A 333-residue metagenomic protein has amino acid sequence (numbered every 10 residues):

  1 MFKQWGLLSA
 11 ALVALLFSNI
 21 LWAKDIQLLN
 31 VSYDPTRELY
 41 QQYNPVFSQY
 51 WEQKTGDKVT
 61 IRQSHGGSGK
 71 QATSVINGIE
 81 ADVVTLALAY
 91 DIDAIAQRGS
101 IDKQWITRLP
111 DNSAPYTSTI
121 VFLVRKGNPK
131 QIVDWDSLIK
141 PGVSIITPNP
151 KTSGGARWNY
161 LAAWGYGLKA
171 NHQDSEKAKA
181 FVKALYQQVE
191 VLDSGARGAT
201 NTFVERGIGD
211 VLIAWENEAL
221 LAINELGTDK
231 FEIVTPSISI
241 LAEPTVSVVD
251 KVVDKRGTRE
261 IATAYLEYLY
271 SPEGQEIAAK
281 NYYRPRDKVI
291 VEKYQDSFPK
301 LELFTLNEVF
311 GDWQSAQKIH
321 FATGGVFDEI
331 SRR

Functional and structural regions predicted by a protein language model:
M1-S9: Bacterial N-terminal signal peptides that target proteins for export
K24-S153, Q295, E302: N-terminal segment of the mature folded domain
V31-Y33, V124-K126, S144-N171, L185-V189 (+1 more regions): Short beta-strand->loop
I120-N128, E243-E260, I277-N281: A bilobed periplasmic-binding-protein/Venus flytrap-type ligand-binding module shared by bacterial periplasmic
G127-V133, T152, G165-Q173, V252-R259: Short helix-loop capping/hinge motifs at secondary-structure junctions, enriched in acidic/polar residues
N171-S237: Ligand-binding pocket segment of bilobal, Venus flytrap-like solute-binding proteins
V253-R333: Extracellular/periplasmic juxtamembrane helices and adjacent flexible linkers that interface with membrane partners
